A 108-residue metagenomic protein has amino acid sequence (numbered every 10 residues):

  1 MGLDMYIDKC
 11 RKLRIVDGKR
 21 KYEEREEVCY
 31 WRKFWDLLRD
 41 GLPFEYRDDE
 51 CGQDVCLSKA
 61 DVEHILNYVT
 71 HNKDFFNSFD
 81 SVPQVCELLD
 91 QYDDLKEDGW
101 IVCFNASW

Functional and structural regions predicted by a protein language model:
M1-W100, N105-W108: Acidic (Asp/Glu-rich) sequence patches and key acidic residues that form negatively charged surfaces used
